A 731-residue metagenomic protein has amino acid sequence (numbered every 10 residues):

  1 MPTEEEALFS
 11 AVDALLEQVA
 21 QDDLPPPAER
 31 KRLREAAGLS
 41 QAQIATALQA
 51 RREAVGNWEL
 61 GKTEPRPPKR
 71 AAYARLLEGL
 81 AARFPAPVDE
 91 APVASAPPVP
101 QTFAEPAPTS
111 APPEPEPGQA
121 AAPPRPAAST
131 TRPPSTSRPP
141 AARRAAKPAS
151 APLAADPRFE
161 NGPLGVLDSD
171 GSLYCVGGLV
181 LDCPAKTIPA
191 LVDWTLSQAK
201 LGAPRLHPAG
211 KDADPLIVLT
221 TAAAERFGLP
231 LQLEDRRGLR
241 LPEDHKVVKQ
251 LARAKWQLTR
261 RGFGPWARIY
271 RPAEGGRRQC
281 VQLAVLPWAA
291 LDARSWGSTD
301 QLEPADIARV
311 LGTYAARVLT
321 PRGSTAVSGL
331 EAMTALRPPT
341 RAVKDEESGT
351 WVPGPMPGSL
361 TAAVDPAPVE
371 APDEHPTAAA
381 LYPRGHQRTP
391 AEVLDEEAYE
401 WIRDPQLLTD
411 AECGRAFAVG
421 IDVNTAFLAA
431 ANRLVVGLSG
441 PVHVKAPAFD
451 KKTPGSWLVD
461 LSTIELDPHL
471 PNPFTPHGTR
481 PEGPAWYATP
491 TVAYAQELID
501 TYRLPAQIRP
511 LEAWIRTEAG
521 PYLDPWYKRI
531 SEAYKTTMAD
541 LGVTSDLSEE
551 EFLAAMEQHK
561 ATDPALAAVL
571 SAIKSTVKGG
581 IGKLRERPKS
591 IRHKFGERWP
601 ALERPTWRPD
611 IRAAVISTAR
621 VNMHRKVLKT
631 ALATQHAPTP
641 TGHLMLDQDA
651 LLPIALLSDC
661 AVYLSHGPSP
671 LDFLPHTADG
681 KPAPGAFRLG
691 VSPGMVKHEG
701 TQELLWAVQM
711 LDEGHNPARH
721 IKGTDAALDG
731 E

Functional and structural regions predicted by a protein language model:
P2-E4, R66-A86: DNA major-groove recognition helix of helix-turn-helix/homeodomain DNA-binding modules
E4-P25: A detector for short, charged/polar N-terminal pre-domain segments
Q18-Q21, L48-P65: Recognition helix of helix-turn-helix/homeodomain-like DNA-binding domains that insert into the DNA major groove
P27-Q43: Short basic helix-loop element that most often maps to the first helix and adjoining turn of HTH DNA-binding modules
G38-T46, L173, E243-D244: Short, charged amphipathic recognition helices of the HTH superfamily and cognate SANT/SANTA-like modules
Q43, A54, A72: Residues in the helix-turn-helix
D89-K147: Long, low-complexity intrinsically disordered regions
R132, R138-E731: Conserved acidic
